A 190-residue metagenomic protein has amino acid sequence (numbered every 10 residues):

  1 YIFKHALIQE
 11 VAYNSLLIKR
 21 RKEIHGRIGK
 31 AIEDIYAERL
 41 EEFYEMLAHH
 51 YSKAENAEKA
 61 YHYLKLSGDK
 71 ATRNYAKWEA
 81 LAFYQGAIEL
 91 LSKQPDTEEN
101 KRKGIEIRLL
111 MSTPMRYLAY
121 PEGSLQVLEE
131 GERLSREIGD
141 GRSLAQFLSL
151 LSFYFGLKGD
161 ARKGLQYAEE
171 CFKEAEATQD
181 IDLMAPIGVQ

Functional and structural regions predicted by a protein language model:
Y1-A82, G86-Q94: Short secondary-structure boundary elements
V11, H49, S67-R73, E106-Y120 (+3 more regions): Tandem amphipathic alpha-helical repeat scaffolds
Y13-R20, A57-Y61, D69-L81, E99 (+2 more regions): Short coil/turn connectors between adjacent alpha-helices in alpha-solenoid helical repeat scaffolds
K30-D34, G68-D69, G86-D96, E129-D140 (+1 more regions): Amphipathic alpha-helical segments of tetratricopeptide repeats
R39-Y44, Y75-E79, E99-K103, I138-L150 (+1 more regions): Alpha-solenoid helical repeat architecture
K65, W78, A82-Q85, I105 (+4 more regions): Surface-exposed alpha-helical interface segments used for non-catalytic interactions
Q85, E89-T97, R102-G104, L109-R116 (+3 more regions): Glycine/alanine-rich phosphate-binding loops at beta-alpha junctions
